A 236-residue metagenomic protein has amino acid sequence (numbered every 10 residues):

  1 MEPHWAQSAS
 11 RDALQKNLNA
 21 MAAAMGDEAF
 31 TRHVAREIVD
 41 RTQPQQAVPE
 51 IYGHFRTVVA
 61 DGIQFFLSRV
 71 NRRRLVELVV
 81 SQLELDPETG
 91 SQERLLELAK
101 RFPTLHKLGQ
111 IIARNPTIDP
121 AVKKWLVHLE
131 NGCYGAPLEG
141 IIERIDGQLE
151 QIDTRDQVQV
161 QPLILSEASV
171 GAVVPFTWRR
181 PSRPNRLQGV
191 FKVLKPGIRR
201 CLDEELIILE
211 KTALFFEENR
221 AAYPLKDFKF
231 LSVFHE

Functional and structural regions predicted by a protein language model:
M1-E236: Broad phosphate/nucleotide-binding scaffolds in NTP-utilizing and phosphate-metabolizing enzymes
